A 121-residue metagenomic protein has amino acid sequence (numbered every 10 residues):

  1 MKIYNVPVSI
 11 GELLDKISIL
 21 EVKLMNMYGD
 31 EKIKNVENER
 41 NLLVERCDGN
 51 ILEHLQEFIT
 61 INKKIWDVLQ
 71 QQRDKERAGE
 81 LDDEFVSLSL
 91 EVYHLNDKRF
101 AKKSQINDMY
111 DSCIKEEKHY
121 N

Functional and structural regions predicted by a protein language model:
M1-N121: Extended, charge-rich alpha-helical interface modules
